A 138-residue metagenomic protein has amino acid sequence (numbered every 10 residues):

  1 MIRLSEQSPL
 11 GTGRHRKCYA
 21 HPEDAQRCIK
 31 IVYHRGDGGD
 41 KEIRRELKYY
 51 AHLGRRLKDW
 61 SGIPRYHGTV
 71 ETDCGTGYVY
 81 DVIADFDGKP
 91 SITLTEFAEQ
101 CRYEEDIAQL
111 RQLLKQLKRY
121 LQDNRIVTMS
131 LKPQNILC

Functional and structural regions predicted by a protein language model:
R3-R56: ATP-binding glycine-rich loop module of kinase domains
P9-G11, G68-V70, T128-M129: Short beta-strand
R16, R27, P64, Y78 (+1 more regions): Residue-level detector of short, conserved catalytic/binding motifs and their immediate flanks
A20-H21, I31, G68, V82 (+1 more regions): Conserved hydrophobic "DFG−1" position in protein kinase catalytic cores
L53-R55, P64-T69, Q116-K118: Short secondary-structure capping micro-motifs at structural edges
W60-Q109: Conserved structural core of kinase catalytic domains
I107-K118: Conserved short alpha-helix within the protein kinase catalytic core
L121-C138: Catalytic-loop of the protein kinase fold
